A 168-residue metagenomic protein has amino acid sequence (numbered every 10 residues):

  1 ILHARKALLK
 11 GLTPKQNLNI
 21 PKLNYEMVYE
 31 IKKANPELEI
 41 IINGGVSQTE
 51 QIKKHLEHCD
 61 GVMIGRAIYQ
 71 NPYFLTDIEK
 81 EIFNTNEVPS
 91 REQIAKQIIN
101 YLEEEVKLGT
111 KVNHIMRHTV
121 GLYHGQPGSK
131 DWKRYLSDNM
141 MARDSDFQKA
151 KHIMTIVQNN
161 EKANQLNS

Functional and structural regions predicted by a protein language model:
I1-A7, I64-I68: Non-cysteine beta-strand/loop elements that form the S-adenosyl-L-methionine
A4-L18: Glycine-rich, proline-tolerant flexible connector loops at the mouths of alpha/beta enzymes
N19-I42, V46-S168: Alpha/beta catalytic cores of nucleotide-metabolism and tRNA/nucleoside-modifying enzymes
